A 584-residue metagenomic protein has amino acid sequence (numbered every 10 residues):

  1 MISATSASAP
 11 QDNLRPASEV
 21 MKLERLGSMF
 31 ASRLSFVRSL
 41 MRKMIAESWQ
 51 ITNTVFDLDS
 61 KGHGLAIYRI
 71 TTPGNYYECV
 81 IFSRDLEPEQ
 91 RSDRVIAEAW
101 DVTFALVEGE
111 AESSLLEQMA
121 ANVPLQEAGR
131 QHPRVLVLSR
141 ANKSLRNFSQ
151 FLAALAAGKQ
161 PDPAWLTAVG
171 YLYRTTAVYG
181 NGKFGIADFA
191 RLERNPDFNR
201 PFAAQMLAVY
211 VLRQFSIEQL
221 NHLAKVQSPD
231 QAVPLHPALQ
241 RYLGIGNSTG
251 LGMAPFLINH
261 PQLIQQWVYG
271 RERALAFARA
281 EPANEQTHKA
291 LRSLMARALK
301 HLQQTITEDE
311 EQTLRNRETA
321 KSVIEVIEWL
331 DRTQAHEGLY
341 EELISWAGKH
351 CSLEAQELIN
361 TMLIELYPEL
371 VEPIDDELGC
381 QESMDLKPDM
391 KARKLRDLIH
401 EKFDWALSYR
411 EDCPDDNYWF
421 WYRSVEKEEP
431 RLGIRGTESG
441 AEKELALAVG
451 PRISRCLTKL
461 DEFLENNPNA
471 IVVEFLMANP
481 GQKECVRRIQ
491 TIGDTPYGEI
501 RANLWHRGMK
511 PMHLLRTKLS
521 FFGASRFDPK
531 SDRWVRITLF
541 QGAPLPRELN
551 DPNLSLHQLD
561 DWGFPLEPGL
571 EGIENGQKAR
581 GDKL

Functional and structural regions predicted by a protein language model:
S6-S28, K61-H63, Y77, S83 (+8 more regions): Long, solvent-exposed non-transmembrane regions
L26-N53: Amphipathic alpha-helical segments
R33, V37-R42, E98-L172, T176 (+1 more regions): Ampiphathic alpha-helical segments that act as solvent-exposed interaction surfaces
M44-E98, A392-R396, H400-Y409, C413-L432 (+2 more regions): Amphipathic, interaction-prone secondary-structure segments
G74-V135, F189, M206-R213, I217-L257 (+8 more regions): Intrinsically disordered, low-complexity regulatory segments enriched in Ser/Thr/Pro and charged residues
P161, W165-T167, F184, D188-E218 (+16 more regions): Folded extracytoplasmic luminal domains of secretory or organellar precursors
Q262-Q265, R271, L275-K289, R297-K321 (+3 more regions): Long amphipathic alpha-helical coiled-coil/heptad-repeat bundle
S293, R297, Q304, Q334 (+7 more regions): Solvent-exposed adhesion/ligand-recognition segments of exported proteins
